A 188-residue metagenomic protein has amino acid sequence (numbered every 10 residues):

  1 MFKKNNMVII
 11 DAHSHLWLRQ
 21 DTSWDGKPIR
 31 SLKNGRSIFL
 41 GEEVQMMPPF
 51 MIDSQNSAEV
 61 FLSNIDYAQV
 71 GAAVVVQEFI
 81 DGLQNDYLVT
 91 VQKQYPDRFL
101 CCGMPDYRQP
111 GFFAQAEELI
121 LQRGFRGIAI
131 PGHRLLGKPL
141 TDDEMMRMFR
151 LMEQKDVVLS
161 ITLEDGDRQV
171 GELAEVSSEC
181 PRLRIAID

Functional and structural regions predicted by a protein language model:
M1-Q77: An N-terminally biased module of ancient metal coordination in phosphate/nucleic-acid-related enzymes
F2, S57, Q84-Q94, G111-R123: Catalytic alpha-helical scaffold of carbohydrate-active enzymes acting on polysaccharides/glycoconjugates
I10-S14, A73-V76, L100-G103, R126-I130 (+2 more regions): Hydrophobic faces of well-ordered beta-strands that scaffold small-molecule active sites in alpha/beta enzyme cores
H13, I65, L88, L119 (+2 more regions): Conserved, mostly hydrophobic/aromatic
I52-S54, Q77-Q84, D106-F112, L135-T141 (+1 more regions): Acidic-and-aromatic substrate-binding clefts and catalytic sites of carbohydrate-active enzymes
F61-N64, Q69-V91, P96-D106, A129: Short, well-structured secondary-structure segments
L100-L136: Substrate-binding cleft of extracellular glycoside hydrolase catalytic domains
R126-G127, P139-D188: Catalytic pocket-lining loop regions of alpha/beta-barrel enzymes, especially the amidohydrolase/enolase/GH5 lineages
